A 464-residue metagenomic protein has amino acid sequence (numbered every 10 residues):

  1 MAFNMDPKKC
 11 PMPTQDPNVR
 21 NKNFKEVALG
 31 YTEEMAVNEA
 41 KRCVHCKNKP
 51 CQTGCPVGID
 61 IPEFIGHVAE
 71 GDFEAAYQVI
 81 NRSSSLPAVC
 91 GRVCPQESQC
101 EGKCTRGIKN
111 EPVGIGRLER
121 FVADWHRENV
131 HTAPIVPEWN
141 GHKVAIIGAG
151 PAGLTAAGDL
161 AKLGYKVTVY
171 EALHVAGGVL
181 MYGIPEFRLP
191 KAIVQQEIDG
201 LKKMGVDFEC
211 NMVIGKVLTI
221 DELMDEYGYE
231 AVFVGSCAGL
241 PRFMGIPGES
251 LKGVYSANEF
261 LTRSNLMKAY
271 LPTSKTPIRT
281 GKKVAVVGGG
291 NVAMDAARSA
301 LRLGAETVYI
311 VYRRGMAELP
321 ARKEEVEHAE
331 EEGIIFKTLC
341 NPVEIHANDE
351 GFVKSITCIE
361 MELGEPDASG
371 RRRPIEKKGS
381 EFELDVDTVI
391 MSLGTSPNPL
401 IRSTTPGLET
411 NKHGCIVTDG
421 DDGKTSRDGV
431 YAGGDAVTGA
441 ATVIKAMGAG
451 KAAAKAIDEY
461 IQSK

Functional and structural regions predicted by a protein language model:
R20-N38, I59-R92, K109-V136, S264-N265 (+1 more regions): Ferredoxin-type iron-sulfur electron-transfer modules in oxidoreductases and energy-metabolism complexes
H45-E70, V89-V122, T168, V175 (+1 more regions): Iron-sulfur cluster-binding cysteine motifs and their immediate structural context in ferredoxin-like electron-transfer
A75, E138, K143-I147, Q195-I246 (+4 more regions): Feature captures the FAD/FMN-dependent oxidoreductase FAD-binding
V122-E138, Q196-K216, P241-L303, N411-D421 (+1 more regions): Glycine-rich dinucleotide-binding loop and its adjacent helix/turn
H142-T168, A293-L301: N-terminal Rossmann-like FAD-binding beta1-loop-alpha1 element of flavoenzymes
V169, L173-K203, D207-F208, A297-E344: Rossmann-like dinucleotide-binding cores of NAD(P)H-dependent redox enzymes
S250-G281, P366-A440: FAD-site-proximal beta/loop scaffold in flavoenzymes
A436-K464: A conserved FAD-binding loop/helix module that cradles the flavin
